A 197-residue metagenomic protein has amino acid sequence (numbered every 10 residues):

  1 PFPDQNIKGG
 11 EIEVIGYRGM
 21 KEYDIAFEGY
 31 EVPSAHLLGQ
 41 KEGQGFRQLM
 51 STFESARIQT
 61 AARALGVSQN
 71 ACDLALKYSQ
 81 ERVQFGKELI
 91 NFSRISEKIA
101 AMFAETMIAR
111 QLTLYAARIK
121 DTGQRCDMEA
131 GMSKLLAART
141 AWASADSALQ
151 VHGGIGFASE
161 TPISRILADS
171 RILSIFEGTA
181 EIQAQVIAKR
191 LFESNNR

Functional and structural regions predicted by a protein language model:
P1-D73, K77, K87, T179-R197: FAD-binding core of flavoproteins
L76-I90, F103-L136, L149-G154: C-terminal helix-coil-helix/basic helical segment that borders enzyme active sites and/or dimer interfaces and provides
I90-K98: Amphipathic alpha-helical coiled-coil segments
T140-A148: Hydrophobic alpha-helical segments of membrane proteins
H152-R197: Glycine-rich phosphate/cofactor-binding loops in nucleotide/flavin-utilizing enzymes
